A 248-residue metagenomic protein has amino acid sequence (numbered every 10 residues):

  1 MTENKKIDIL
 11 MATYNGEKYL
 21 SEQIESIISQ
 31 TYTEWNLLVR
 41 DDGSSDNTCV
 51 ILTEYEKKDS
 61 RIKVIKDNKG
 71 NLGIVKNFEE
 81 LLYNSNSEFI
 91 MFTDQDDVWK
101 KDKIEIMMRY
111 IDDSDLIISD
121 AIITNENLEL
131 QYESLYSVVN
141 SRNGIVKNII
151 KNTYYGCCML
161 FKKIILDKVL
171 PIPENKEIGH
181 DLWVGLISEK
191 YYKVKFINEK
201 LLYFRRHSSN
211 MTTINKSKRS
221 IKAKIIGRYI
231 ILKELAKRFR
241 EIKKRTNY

Functional and structural regions predicted by a protein language model:
K5-D8, N36, W183: Cell-envelope/extracellular polymer assembly enzymes that use nucleotide-activated donors
G16-S29: Short, well-formed alpha-helical segments that are part of the catalytic scaffolds of diverse glycosyltransferases
I27, D42-G43, N68-K69: Conserved short acidic donor-positioning loop in nucleotide-sugar-dependent glycosyltransferases
D41-V50: A conserved acidic beta->alpha catalytic loop
D67-S85: Glycine-rich, basic loop-to-helix element that forms the pyrophosphate-binding segment of sugar-nucleotide handling
Y83, N143-N215: Conserved nucleotide-sugar donor-binding catalytic segment
I90: Short aromatic/hydrophobic "clamp" motif used to bind/position activated sugar donors
D102-Q131: Conserved donor NDP-sugar-binding/catalytic core segment of glycosyltransferases
